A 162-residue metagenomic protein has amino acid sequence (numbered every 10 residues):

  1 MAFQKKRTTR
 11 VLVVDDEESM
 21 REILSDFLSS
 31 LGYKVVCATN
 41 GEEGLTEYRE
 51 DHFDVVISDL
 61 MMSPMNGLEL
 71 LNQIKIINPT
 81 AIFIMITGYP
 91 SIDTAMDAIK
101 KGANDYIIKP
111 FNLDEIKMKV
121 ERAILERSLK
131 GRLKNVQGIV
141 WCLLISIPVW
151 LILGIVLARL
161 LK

Functional and structural regions predicted by a protein language model:
K5-S19, L24-L28, V56: Conserved acidic segment of CheY-like receiver
T9, T39-E43, N66-E69, P90: Acidic catalytic/metal-coordinating carboxylates
G32-T39, E47: Short hydrophobic/Thr-rich beta-strand motif most characteristic of the beta2 strand and flanking loop of CheY-like
E43-T46, L68-T80: Short amphipathic alpha-helix used as the core "switch/output" element in two-component signaling
M62: Receiver (REC) domain active-site loop signature in two-component systems and cognate sites in sensor histidine kinases
F111-V120: C-terminal output helix
